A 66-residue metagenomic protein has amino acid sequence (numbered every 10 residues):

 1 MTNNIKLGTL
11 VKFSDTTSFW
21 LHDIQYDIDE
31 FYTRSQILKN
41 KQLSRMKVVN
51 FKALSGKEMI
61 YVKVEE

Functional and structural regions predicted by a protein language model:
T2-I24: N-terminal acidic leader/helix
L21-E66: Detector for the mature cores of small, proteolytically processed and post-translationally modified peptide effectors
